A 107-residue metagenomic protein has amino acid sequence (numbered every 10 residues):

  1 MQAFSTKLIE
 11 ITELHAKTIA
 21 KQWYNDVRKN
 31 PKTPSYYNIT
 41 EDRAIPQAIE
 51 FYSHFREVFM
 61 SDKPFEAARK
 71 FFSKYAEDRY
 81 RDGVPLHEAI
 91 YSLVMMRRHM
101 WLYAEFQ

Functional and structural regions predicted by a protein language model:
M1-K74, Q107: Core of compact, soluble alpha-helical bundle domains
F4, P64-Q107: Long, amphipathic alpha-helical coupling/dimerization segments that relay conformational signals between
